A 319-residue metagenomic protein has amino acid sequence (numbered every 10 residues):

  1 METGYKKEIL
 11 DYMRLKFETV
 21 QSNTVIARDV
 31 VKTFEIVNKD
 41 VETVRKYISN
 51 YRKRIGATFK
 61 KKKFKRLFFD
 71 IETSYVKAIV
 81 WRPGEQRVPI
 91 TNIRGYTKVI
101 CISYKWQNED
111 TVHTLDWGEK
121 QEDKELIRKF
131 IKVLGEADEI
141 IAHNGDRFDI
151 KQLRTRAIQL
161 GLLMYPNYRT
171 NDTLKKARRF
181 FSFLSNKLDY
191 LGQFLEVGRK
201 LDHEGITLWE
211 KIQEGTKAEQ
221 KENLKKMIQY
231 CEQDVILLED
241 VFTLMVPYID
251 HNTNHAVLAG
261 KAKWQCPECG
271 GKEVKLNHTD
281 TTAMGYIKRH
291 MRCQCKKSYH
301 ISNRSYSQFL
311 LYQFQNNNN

Functional and structural regions predicted by a protein language model:
T3-Q21: Short, amphipathic alpha-helical "recognition" segments used to contact nucleic acids or chromatin
Y12-M13, I36-T58: Major-groove recognition helix of helix-turn-helix-like DNA-binding domains
F17-T33: Short, charged amphipathic recognition helices of the HTH superfamily and cognate SANT/SANTA-like modules
F59-G135: Conserved RNase H-like, two-metal-ion catalytic cores of nucleic-acid enzymes
N108-F194: Conserved DEDDh/DEDDy metal-dependent 3′-5′ exonuclease domain
I141, Y190-G260: Acidic, Mg2+-coordinating catalytic module of metal-dependent nucleases/exonucleases that use a two-metal-ion mechanism
C266-C269, H290-C295: Short cysteine-rich clusters marking metal-coordination/redox-active sites
R292-Q315: Short metal-binding segments enriched for Cys and/or His
